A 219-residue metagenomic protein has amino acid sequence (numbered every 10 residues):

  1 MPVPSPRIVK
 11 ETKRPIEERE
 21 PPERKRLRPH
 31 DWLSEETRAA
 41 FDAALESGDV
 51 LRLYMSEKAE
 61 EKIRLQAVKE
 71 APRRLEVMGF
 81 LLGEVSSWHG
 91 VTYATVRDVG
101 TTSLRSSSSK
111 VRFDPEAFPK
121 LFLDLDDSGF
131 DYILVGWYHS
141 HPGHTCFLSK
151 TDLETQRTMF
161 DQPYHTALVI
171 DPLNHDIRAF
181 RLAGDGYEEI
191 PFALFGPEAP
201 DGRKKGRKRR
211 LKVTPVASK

Functional and structural regions predicted by a protein language model:
M1-L134, G143-K219: Conserved beta-strand-loop surface patch within small alpha/beta domains used for substrate/adaptor or ligand engagement
